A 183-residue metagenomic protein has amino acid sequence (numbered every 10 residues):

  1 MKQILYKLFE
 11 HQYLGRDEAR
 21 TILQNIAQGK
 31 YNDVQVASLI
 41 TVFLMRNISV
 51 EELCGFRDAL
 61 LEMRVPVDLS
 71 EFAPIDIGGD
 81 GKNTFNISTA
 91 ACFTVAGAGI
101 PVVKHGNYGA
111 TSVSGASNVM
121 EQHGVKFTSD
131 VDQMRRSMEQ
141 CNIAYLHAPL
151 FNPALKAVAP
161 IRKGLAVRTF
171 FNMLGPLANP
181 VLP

Functional and structural regions predicted by a protein language model:
M1-T84, T94-A98, V102: Acidic, glycine/proline-rich low-complexity segments that act as flexible tails and inter-domain linkers
Q3, F9, G115, N172 (+1 more regions): Residue-level signal for pocket-adjacent positions within structured domains
E10, Q28, I77-G78, Y108 (+4 more regions): Short glycine-rich loop/turn motifs that provide flexible caps or phosphate-binding loops at active sites
Y13-T21, K30-S38, I48-G55, N86 (+7 more regions): Conserved active-site and cofactor/substrate-binding residues in soluble primary-metabolism enzymes
I40, F85-C141: A glycine-rich phosphate/pyrophosphate-binding beta-strand-loop-alpha-helix module
I75, H105-N107, L146-A148: Structural motif
D80-N83, S117, L177: Gly/Ser/Thr-rich beta-alpha loop segments that engage phosphate groups in nucleotides
Q133-P183: Phosphate/diphosphate-binding glycine-rich loops and adjacent basic-rich segments that engage nucleotide
